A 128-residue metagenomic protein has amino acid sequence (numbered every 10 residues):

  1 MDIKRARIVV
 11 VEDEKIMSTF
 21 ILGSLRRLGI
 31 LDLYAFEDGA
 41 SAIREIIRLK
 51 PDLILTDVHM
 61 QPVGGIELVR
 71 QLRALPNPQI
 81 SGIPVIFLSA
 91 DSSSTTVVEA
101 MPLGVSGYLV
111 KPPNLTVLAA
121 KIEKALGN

Functional and structural regions predicted by a protein language model:
E12: Conserved acidic carboxylate
K15-Y34: Two-component/phosphorelay signaling modules centered on CheY-like receiver
L22, E67, S92-L109, A120: Alpha4 helix (beta4-alpha4-beta5 surface) of REC/receiver domains from two-component response regulators
I30-E37, E45, L109: Short hydrophobic/Thr-rich beta-strand motif most characteristic of the beta2 strand and flanking loop of CheY-like
D38-S41, G64-R70: Acidic catalytic/metal-coordinating carboxylates
Q61-P62, S93, P112: The feature encodes the CheY-like receiver
P113-I122: C-terminal output helix
